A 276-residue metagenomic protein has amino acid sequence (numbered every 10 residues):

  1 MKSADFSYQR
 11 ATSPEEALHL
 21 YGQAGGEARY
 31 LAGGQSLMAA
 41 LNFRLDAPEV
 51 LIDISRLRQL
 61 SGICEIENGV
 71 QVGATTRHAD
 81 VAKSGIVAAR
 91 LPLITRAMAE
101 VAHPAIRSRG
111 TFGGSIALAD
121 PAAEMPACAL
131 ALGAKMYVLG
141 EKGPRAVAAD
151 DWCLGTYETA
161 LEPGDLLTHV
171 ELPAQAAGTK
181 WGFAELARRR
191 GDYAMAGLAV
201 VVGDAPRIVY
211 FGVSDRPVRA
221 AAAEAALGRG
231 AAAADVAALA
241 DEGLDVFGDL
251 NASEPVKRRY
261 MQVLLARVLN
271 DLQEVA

Functional and structural regions predicted by a protein language model:
M1-A276: C-terminal structural segment of proteins
